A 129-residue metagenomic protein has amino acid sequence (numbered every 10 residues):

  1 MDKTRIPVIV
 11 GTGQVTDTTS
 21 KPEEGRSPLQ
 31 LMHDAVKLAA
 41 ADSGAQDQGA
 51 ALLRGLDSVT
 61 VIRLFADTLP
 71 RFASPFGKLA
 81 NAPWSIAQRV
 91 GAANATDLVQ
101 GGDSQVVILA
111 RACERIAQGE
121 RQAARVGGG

Functional and structural regions predicted by a protein language model:
M1-D97, C113-R121, R125-G129: Conserved "HGTGT" condensation-loop signature of ketosynthase/thiolase-family condensing enzymes that catalyze
Q30, S104-V107: Glycine-rich anion/phosphate-binding loops
L98-D103: Short beta->alpha junction loops
V106-E114: Conserved phosphate-binding catalytic cores of ATP/NTP-utilizing and phosphoryl-transfer enzymes
